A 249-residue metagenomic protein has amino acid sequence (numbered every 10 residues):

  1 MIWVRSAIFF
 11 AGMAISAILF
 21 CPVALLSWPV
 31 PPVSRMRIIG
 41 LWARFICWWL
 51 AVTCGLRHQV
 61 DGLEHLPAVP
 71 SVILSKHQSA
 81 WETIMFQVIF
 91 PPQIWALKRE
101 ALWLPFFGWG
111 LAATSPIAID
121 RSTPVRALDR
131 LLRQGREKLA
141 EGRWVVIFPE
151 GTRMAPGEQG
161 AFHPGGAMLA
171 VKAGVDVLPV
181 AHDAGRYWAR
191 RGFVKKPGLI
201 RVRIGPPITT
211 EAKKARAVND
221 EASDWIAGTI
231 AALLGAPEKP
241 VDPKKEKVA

Functional and structural regions predicted by a protein language model:
M1-S71, A236, A249: Membrane-anchoring hydrophobic helices of lipid-metabolizing enzymes
C21-G40, A51-T53, A68-P124: Catalytic core of membrane glycerolipid acyltransferases/transacylases, capturing the structured, soluble-facing
L50-A51, L111, K138, A170: A generic structural signal for well-ordered alpha-helical segments
V52-V60, L128-D129, D183-R186: Short gly/ser/thr-rich secondary-structure transition/capping motifs
V60, I117-D120, T210: Short acidic-hydrophobic, aromatic-tinged amphipathic segments that line or gate anion-handling sites
V60, I73, W95-A96, V202-I204: Generic preference for hydrophobic
D129-A249: Non-catalytic C-terminal accessory region of glycerolipid acyltransferases and related lyso-lipid remodeling enzymes
